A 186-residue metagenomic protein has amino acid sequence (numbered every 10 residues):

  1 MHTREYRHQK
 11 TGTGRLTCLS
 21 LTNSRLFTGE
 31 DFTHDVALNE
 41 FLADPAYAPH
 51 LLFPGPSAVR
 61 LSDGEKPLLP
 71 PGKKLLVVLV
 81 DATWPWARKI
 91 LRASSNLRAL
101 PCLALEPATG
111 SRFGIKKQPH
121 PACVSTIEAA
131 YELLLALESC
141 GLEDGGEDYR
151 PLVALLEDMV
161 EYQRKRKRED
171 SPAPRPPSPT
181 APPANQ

Functional and structural regions predicted by a protein language model:
M1-E40, P177-A184: N-terminal active-site beta-alpha-beta segment that forms phosphate/nucleotide-binding and substrate-recognition loops
R4-E5, D31, S57, L105-G110: Short, acidic/turn-prone active-site loops that include or flank metal/cofactor- and phosphate-binding residues
G12, A58-S62, A122-A129: Secondary-structure junction/capping motif
T13-R15, E65-P67, R92-S95, Q118: Short, glycine/charged-enriched secondary-structure capping and boundary segments
C18-L19, A43, S94-A99: Short, surface-exposed basic-aromatic patches at helix termini and helix-loop junctions that form
T22-R92: S-adenosyl-L-methionine/SAH cofactor-binding core of RNA-modifying enzymes
L76-V77, W84-Q186: C-terminal folded domains that constitute the principal catalytic or ligand-binding module of multi-domain proteins
